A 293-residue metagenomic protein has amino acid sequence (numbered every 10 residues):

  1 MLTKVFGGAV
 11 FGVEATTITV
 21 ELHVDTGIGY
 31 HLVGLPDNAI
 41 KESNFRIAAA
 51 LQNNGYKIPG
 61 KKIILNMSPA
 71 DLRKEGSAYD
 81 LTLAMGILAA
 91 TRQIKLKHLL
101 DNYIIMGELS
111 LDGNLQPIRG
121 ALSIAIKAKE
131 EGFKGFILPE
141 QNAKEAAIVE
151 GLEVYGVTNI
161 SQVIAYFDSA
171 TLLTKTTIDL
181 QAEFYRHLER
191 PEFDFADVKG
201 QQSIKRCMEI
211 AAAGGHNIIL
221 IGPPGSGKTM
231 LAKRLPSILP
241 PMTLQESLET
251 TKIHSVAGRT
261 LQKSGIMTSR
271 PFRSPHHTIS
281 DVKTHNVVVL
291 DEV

Functional and structural regions predicted by a protein language model:
M1-K233, H285-V287: Peripheral, non-AAA+ core regions of ATP-driven protein-machinery
T91, F167, A212, L239 (+2 more regions): Hydrophobic aliphatic residues
G151-T158, L235-M242, R273-I279: Short, exposed beta-strand "edge-strand" segments with a Pro/Gly-rich flavor and a Y/T-containing core
E183, L188-P191, Q245-L248, K252-S255 (+1 more regions): AAA+ P-loop NTPase catalytic core
I219-L261: Walker A/P-loop
Q245, H254-D281: Clamp-loader machinery-focused feature within the broader ASCE/P-loop NTPase space
H277-S280, H285-V293: Conserved AAA+/SF3 P-loop NTPase catalytic/coupling segment centered on the Walker-B
